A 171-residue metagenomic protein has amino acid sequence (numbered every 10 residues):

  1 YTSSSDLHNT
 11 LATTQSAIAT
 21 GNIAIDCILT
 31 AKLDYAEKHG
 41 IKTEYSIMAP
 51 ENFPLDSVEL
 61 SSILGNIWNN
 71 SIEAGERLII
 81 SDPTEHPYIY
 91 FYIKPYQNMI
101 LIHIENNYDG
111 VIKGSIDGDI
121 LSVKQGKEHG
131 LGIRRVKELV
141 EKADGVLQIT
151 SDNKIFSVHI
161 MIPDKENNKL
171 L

Functional and structural regions predicted by a protein language model:
S5, N9, G21-H39: Short beta-to-alpha transition helix within the HATPase_c
A17, T43-L64: Conserved short strand/loop->alpha-helix "switch" segment adjacent to the catalytic nucleotide/phosphoryl-transfer site
G65-A74: Conserved polar catalytic motif of the HATPase_c/GHKL fold
E73-P95: ATP-lid-like helix-loop hinge signature
N98-G130, K169-L171: Glycine-rich/acidic phosphate-handling loop/turn and adjacent ATP-lid/helix of nucleotide-binding kinase/ATPase domains
G110, D152-H159: Glycine-rich nucleotide-binding loop
